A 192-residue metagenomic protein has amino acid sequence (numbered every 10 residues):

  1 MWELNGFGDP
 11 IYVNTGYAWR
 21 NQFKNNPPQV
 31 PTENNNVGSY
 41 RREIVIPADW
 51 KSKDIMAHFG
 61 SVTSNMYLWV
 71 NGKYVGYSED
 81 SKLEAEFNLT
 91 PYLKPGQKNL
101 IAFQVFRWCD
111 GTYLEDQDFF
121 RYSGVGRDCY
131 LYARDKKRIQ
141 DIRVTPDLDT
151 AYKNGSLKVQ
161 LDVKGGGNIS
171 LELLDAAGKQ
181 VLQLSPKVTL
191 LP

Functional and structural regions predicted by a protein language model:
M1-N21, L100-W108, L131: Accessory carbohydrate-binding/adhesion or oligomerization-edge regions at the termini of glycan-active proteins
G8, G155, G178-K179: Intrinsic-disorder/low-complexity loop/linker signature
N21-F23, E43, V181: Positively charged, low-complexity intrinsically disordered regions
V30-Q140, K164-G166, S170, L174-A177 (+1 more regions): Accessory beta-strand-rich segments of carbohydrate-active enzymes
G76, L182-L184: A structural microfeature
K136-G165: Surface beta-strand/loop "capping" patches
S185-P192: Intrinsically disordered, low-complexity Pro/Gly/Ser/Thr-rich segments with frequent PxxP/GP/PP motifs and embedded
